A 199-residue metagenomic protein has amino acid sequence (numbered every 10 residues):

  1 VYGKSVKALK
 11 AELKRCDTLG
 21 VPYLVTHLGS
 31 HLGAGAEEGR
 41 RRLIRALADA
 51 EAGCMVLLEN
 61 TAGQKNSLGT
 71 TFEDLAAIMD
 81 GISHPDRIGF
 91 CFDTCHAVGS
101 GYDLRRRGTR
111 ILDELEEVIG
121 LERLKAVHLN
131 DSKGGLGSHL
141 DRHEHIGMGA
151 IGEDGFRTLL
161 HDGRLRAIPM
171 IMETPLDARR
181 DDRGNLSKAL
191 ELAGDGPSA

Functional and structural regions predicted by a protein language model:
V1-G89, D181: Active-site acidic/histidine proton-transfer and metal-coordination neighborhood in alpha/beta enzyme cores
P22, K125, R166-I168: Short acidic/polar active-site loop segments enriched in Thr and Asp
V25, H128, M170-I171: Conserved beta-strand positions in the central sheet of alpha/beta enzyme cores
A46-H145: Acidic/histidine-rich catalytic cores of soluble enzymes
T109-G120, A150-R164: A short, acidic, amphipathic alpha-helical segment used as a generic capping/interface helix at domain edges
I171-R180: A short, acidic, flexible beta-alpha connecting loop/helix-capping segment that sits on the rim of active
R179-P197: C-terminal helical cap(s) of enzyme catalytic domains, especially alpha/beta-barrels
